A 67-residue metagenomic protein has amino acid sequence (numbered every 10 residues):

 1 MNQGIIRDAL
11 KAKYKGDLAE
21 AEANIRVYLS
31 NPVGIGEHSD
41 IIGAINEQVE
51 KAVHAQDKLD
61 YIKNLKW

Functional and structural regions predicted by a protein language model:
N2-W67: Extended, charge-rich alpha-helical interface modules
